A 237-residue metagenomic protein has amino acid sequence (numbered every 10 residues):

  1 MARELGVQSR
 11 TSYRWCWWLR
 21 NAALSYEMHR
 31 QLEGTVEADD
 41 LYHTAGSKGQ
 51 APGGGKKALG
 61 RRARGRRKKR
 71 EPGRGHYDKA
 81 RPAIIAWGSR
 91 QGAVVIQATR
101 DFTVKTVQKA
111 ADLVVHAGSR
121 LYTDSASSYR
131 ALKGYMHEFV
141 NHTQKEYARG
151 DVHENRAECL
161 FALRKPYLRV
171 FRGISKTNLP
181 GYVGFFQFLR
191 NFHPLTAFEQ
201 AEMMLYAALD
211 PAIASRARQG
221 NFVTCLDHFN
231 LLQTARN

Functional and structural regions predicted by a protein language model:
M1-N237: Residue-level recognition of single "structural anchor" positions that define or cap local secondary structure
